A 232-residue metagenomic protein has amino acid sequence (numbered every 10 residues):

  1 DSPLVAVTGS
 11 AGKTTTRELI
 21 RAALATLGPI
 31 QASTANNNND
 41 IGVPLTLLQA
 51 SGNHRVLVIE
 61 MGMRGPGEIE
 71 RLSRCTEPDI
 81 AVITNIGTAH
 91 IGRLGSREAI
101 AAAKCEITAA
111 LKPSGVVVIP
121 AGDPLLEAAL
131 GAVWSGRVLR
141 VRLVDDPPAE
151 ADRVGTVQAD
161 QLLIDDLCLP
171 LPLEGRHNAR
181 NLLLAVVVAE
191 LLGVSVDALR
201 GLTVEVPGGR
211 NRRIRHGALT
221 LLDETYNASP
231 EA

Functional and structural regions predicted by a protein language model:
D1-A121, L125-W134: Phosphate-binding loop of NTP-binding sites
T16, L184, A232: Conserved cofactor-binding/catalytic machinery of classical short-chain dehydrogenase/reductase
A32-T34, I59-E60, L171-L173, L222-D223 (+1 more regions): Thr-Gly-centered strand-to-loop micro-motif
D40-I41, P66, P148, A179 (+1 more regions): Loop/helix-junction capping segments adjacent to catalytic residues or to phosphate/diphosphate-binding pockets
I80-T220: Acidic, Mg2+-coordinating active-site environments of NTP-dependent enzymes
P207-G209, Y226-A232: Glycine-rich phosphate/pyrophosphate-binding beta-alpha loops
